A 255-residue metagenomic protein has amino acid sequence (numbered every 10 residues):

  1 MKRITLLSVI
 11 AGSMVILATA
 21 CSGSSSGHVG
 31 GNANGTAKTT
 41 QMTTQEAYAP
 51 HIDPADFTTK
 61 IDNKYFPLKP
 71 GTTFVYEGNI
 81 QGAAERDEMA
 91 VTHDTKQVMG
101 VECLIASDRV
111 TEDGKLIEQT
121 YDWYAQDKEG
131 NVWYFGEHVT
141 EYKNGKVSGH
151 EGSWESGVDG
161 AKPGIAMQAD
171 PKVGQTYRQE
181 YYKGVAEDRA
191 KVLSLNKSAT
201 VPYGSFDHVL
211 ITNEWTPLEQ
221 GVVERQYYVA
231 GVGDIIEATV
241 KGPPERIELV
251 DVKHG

Functional and structural regions predicted by a protein language model:
M1-I10: Bacterial N-terminal signal peptides that target proteins for export
L17-A20: C-terminal motif of bacterial Sec signal peptides marking the signal peptidase cleavage site
S22-S25: Bacterial signal peptide processing site
G27-G255: Conserved functional acidic sites
